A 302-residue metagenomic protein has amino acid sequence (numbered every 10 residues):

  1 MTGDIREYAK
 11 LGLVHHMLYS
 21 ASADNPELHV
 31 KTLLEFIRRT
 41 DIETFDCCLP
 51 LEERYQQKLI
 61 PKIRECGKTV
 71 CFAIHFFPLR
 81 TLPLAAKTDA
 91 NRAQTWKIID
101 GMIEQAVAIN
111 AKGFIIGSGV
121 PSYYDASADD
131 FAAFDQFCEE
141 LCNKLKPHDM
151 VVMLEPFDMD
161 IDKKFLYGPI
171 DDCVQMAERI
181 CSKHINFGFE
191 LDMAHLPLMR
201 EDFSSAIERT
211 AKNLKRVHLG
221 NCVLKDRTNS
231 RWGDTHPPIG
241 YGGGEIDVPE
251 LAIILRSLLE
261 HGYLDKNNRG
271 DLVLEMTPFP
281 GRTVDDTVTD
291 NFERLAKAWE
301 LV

Functional and structural regions predicted by a protein language model:
M1-I103, V107, H184-N186, T289-V302: N-terminal pre-domain/capping segments
T2, G243-D265: A short, acidic, amphipathic alpha-helical segment used as a generic capping/interface helix at domain edges
A9-H16, E43-C47, K68-I74, F114-I116 (+4 more regions): Hydrophobic faces of well-ordered beta-strands that scaffold small-molecule active sites in alpha/beta enzyme cores
S20-P26, T44-L59, P83, S122-D125 (+5 more regions): Acidic-and-aromatic substrate-binding clefts and catalytic sites of carbohydrate-active enzymes
F45, L145-Y241: Acidic/histidine-rich catalytic cores of soluble enzymes
K62-C71, D125-C138, F165-R179, S204-N213 (+1 more regions): Short, electropositive alpha-helical surface patch
A85-G188: Active-site acidic/histidine proton-transfer and metal-coordination neighborhood in alpha/beta enzyme cores
G233-P238, K266-D285: Active-site clefts of carbohydrate-active enzymes
